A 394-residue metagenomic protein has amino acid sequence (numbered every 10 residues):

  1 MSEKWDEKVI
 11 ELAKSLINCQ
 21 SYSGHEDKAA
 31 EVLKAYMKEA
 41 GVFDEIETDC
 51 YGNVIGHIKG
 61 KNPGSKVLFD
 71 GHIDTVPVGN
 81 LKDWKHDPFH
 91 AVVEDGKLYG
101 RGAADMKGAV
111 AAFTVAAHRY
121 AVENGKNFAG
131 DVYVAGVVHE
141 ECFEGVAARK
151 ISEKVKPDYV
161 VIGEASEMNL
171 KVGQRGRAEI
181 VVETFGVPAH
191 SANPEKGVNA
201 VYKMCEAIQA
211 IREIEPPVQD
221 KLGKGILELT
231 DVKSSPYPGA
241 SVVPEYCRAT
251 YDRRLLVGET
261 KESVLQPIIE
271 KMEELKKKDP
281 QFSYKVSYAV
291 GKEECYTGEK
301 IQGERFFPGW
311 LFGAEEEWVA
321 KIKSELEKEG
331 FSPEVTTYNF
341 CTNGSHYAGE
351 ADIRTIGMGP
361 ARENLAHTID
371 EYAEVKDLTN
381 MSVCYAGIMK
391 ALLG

Functional and structural regions predicted by a protein language model:
M1-G79, Y246-T250, V264-P267, V375-T379: N-terminal helical capping/dimerization or prosegment-like subdomains of hydrolases acting on amide or phosphate bonds
K4, E179-G394: Metal-dependent amide/peptide-bond hydrolase catalytic core, centered on the "pita-bread" metallohydrolase fold
I46, G56, A91-V93, L229-V232 (+1 more regions): A structural signal for short hydrophobic beta-strand segments in well-ordered beta-sheet cores
G64-Y133: Active-site metal-coordination/substrate-binding segment of hydrolases, especially metallo-dependent peptidases
V67-F69, A135, Y159-V161, P280 (+2 more regions): Hydrophobic/aromatic beta-strand patches that form the interior of the parallel beta-sheet core in alpha/beta enzyme
D70-G71, A135-V137, V161-E164, E183-F185 (+1 more regions): Short beta-strand segments
V78-E94, V172-E183, K321-S324: Acidic-glycine-rich active-site phosphate/pyrophosphate-binding loop
M106-Q174, E179, L393: Acidic/histidine-rich catalytic neighborhood of metal-dependent amide-processing enzymes
